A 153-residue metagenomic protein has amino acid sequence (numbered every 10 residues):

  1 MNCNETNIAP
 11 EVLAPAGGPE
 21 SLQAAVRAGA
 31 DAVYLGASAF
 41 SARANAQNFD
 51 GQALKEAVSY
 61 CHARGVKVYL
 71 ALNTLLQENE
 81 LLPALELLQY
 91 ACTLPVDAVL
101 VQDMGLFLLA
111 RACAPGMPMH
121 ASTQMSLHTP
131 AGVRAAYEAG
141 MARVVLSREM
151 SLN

Functional and structural regions predicted by a protein language model:
I8-P10, A30-D31, H62-V68, P95-D97 (+2 more regions): Short, well-ordered coil/turn segments that N-cap beta-strands
I8-Y34: N-terminal basic/disordered segments at the start of proteins
L13-P15, C92-M104, P118-H128, A142-S151: Catalytic beta/alpha-barrel core
L22, V58, L88, F107 (+1 more regions): Generic hydrophobic/aromatic pocket-lining and core-packing "Φ" positions
A25, D103, A136: Conserved, mostly hydrophobic/aromatic
V33-A53, A71-E80: Glycine-rich, proline-tolerant flexible connector loops at the mouths of alpha/beta enzymes
L35, A39-A42, S59-A63, S147: Long C-terminal interaction/binding lobes of large macromolecular proteins
N48-Y69, L109-A121: Alpha-helix-loop-beta-strand connector modules within alpha/beta enzyme cores
